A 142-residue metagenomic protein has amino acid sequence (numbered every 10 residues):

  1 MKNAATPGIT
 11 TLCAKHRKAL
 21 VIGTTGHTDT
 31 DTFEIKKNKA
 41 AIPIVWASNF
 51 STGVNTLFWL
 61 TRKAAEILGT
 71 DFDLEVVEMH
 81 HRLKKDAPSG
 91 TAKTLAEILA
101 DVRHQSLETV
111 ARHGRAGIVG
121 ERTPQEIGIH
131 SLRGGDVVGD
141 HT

Functional and structural regions predicted by a protein language model:
M1, N49, L132-G134: Structured loop/turn residues at secondary-structure junctions
N3-A47, T52-E66: Rossmann-fold NAD(P)-binding glycine/threonine-rich loop
G69-T142: C-terminal substrate-binding/catalytic lobe of Rossmann-fold NAD(P)-dependent oxidoreductases
